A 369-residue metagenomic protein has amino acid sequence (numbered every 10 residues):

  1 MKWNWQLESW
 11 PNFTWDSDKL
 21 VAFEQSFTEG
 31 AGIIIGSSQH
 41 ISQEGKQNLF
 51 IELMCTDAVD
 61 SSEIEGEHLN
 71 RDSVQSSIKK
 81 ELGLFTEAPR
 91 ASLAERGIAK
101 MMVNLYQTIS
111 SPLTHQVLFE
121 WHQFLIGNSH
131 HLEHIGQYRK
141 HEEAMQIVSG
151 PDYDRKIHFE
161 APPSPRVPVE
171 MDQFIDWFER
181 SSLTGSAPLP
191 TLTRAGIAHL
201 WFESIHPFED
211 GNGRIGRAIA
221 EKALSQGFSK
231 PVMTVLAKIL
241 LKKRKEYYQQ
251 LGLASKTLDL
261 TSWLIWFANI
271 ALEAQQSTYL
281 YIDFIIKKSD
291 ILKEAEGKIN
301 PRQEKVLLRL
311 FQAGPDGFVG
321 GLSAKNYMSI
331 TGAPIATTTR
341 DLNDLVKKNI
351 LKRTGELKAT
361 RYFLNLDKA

Functional and structural regions predicted by a protein language model:
M1-A369: FIC/Doc superfamily catalytic core
